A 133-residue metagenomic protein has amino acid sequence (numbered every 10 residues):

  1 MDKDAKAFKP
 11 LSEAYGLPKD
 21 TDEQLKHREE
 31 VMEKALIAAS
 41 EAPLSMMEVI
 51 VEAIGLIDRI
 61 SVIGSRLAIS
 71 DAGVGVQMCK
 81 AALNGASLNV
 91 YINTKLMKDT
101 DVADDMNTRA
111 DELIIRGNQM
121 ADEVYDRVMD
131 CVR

Functional and structural regions predicted by a protein language model:
M1-K9, E41-E52, V74-L88: Amphipathic, heptad-repeat alpha-helices with coiled-coil/zipper character that mediate oligomerization and scaffolding
M1-L44: Long, amphipathic alpha-helical stalk/connector segments used for oligomerization, subunit docking, or mechanical
F8-L11, A121-R133: Long, charge-rich low-complexity segments
G16-H27, I54-L67, D99: Acidic interhelical loop/turn segments
M32-V74: Acidic/histidine-rich
A53-L56, A68-V128: Preference for long, well-ordered alpha-helical segments
